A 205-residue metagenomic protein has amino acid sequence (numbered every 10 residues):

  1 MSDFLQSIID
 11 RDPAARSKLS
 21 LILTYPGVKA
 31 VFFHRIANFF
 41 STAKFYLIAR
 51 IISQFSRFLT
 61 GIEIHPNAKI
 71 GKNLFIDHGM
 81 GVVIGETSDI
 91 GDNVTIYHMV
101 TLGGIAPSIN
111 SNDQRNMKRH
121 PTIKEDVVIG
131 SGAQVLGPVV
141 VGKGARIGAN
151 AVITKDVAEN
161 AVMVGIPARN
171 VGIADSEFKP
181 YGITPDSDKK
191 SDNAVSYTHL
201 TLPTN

Functional and structural regions predicted by a protein language model:
M1-I9, D113: Soluble, non-transmembrane catalytic domains of enzymes that act on hydrophobic metabolites at membranes
D3, R11-L59: A transmembrane-helix-recognition feature enriched in membrane-embedded lipid enzymes and envelope glyco-/phospholipid
P26, D156-A158, P203: Short, proline-centered helix/strand-breaking motifs
T60, H65-P66, G71-K72, D77-E86 (+10 more regions): Left-handed beta-helix
N112-R115, R119: Regulatory activation segment
A161, I166-Y181: Conserved beta-strand-loop-alpha-helix hinge in the C-terminal portion of ABC ATPase nucleotide-binding domains
G182-N193: Acidic, low-complexity intrinsically disordered segments
Y197-T204: Conserved small/polar residues in nucleotide/adenosyl-binding loops
